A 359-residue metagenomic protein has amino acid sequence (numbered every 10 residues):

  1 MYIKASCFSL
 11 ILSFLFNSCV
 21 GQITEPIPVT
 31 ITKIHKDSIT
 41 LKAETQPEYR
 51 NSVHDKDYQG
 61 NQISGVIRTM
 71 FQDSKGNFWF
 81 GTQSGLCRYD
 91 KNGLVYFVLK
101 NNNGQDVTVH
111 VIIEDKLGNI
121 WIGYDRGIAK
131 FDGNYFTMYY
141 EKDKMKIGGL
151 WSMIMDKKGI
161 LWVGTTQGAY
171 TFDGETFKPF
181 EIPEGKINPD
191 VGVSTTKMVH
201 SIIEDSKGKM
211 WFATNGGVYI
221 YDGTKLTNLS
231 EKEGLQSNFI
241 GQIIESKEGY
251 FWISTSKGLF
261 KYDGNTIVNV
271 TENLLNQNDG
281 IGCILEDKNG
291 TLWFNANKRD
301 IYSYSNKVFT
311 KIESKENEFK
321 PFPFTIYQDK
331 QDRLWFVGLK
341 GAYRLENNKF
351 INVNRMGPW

Functional and structural regions predicted by a protein language model:
Y2-W359: Carboxylate-rich, polar loop motifs that coordinate divalent cations or form catalytic acidic clusters
